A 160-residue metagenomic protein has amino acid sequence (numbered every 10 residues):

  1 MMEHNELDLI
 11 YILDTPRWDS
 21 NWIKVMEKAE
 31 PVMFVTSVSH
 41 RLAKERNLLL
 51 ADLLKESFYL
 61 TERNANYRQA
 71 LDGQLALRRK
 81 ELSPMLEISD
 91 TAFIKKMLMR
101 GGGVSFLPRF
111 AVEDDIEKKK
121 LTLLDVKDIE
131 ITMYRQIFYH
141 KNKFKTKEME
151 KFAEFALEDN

Functional and structural regions predicted by a protein language model:
M1-V32, T36, M99, L124: Short beta-strand-centered segments that line the small-molecule binding cleft or hinge of alpha/beta clamshell
M2-L7, L13, N66-L121: Hydrophobic hinge/microswitch elements
D14-T15, V38, R109-A111, R135: Short secondary-structure boundary segments
W22-V32, T36-F58, K147-M149: Flexible hinge/capping segments at coil-to-helix
V35, L60-T61, E87, S105: Active-site-adjacent beta-strand anchor residues
E56-R78, K145-K147, A153: Secondary-structure junction motif
T122-N160: A late-sequence structural motif
